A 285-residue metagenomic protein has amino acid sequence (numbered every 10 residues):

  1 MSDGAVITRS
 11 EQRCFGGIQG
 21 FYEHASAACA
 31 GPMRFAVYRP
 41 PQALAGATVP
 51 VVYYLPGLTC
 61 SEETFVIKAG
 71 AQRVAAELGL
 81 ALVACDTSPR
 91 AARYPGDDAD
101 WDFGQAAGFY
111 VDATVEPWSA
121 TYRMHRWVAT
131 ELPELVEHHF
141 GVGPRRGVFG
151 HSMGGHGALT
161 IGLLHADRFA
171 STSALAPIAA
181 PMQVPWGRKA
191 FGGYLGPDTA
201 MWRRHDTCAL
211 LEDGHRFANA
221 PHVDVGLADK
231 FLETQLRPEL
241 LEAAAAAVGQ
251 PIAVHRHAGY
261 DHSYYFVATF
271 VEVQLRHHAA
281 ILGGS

Functional and structural regions predicted by a protein language model:
M1-S285: Non-catalytic cap/lid and distal C-terminal segments of serine-dependent acyl enzymes
